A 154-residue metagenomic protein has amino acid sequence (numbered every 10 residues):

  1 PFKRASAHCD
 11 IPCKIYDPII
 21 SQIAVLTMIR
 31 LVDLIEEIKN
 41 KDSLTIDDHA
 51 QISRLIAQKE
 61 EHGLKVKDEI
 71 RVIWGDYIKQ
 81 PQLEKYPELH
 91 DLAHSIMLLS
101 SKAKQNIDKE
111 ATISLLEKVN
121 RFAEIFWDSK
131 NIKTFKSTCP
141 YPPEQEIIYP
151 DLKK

Functional and structural regions predicted by a protein language model:
P1-I52, E88-V119, S129-P142: N-terminal intrinsically disordered, cationic/polar leader segments that include organellar targeting peptides
R4, G63, G75-D76, E88: N-terminal, helix-rich and Lys/Arg-enriched segments in bacterial and organellar proteins
T45, H49-I70: Alpha-helical segments in soluble extracytoplasmic regions
I56-E60, I96, V119-A123: Short amphipathic alpha-helical coiled-coil/interface segments
E69-Y86: Short, solvent-exposed, charged loop/turn and helix-capping segments that join or cap alpha-helices on peripheral
S137-K154: Intrinsically disordered, low-complexity, charge-dense segments enriched in Lys/Arg and Glu/Asp interspersed
